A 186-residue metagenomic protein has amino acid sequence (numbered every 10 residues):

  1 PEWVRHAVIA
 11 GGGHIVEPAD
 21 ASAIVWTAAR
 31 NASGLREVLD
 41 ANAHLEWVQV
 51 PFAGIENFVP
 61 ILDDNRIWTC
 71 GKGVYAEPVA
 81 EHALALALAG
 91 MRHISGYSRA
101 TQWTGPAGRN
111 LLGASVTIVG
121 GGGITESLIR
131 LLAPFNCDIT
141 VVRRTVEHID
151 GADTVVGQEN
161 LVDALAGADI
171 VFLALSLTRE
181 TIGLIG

Functional and structural regions predicted by a protein language model:
P1-R30: N-terminal glycine-/charge-rich "phosphate-binding" loop or analogous flexible N-terminal tail
E17-P18, V38-A41, D163-G167: Structural alpha-helical scaffold elements that stabilize or flank donor/cofactor-binding regions in carbohydrate
D20-A23, N42-L45, N65-R66, L112-A114 (+3 more regions): Short, well-ordered alpha-helix to beta-strand connector turns
S22-S98: Phosphate/diphosphate ligand-binding glycine-rich loop within oxidoreductases
G96-S127: Glycine-rich NAD(P)-binding loop of Rossmann-like domains
I129, A133: Gly/Ala-rich phosphate-binding loop of Rossmann-like dinucleotide-binding domains, activating on the conserved
P134-G151: NAD(P)-binding Rossmann-fold cofactor-contacting core
V146-G186: Rossmann-like adenosine-cofactor binding region
